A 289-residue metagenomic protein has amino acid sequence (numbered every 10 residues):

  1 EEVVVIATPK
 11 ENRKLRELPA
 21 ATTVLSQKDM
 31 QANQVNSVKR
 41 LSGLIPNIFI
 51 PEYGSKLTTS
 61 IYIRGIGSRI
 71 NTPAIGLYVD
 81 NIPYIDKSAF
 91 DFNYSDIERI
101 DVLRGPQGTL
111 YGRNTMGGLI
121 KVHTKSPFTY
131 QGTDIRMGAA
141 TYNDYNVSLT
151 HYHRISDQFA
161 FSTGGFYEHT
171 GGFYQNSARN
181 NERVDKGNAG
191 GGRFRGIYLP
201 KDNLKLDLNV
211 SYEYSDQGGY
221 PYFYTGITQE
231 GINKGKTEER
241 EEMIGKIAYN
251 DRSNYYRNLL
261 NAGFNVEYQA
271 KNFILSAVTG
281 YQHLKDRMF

Functional and structural regions predicted by a protein language model:
V3-N33, T59-S60, I75: N-terminal periplasmic "start-of-domain" segments of outer-membrane beta-barrel proteins
T22, K39-I82, E98: Extracytoplasmic beta-strand/coil segments of soluble accessory domains associated with Gram-negative outer-membrane
T22, M30, L41-S42, I100-G105 (+2 more regions): Non-catalytic regulatory/gating segments with a bias toward low-complexity or hydrophobic composition
L41, L103, H123, R136 (+6 more regions): Transmembrane beta-barrel domains of outer membrane proteins
T59, P73, D86, S95-E98 (+5 more regions): Outer-membrane beta-barrel translocator/receptor signature
D80-P106: Short acidic/polar hinge/loop motifs at secondary-structure boundaries that mediate gating or recognition
K87, N188-G191, I197-L199, N209 (+2 more regions): Outer-membrane beta-barrel transmembrane strands
T129-Y130, G138, H153-R240, I247-Y249 (+1 more regions): Periplasmic-side early beta-strands and strand-to-turn transitions of outer-membrane beta-barrels
